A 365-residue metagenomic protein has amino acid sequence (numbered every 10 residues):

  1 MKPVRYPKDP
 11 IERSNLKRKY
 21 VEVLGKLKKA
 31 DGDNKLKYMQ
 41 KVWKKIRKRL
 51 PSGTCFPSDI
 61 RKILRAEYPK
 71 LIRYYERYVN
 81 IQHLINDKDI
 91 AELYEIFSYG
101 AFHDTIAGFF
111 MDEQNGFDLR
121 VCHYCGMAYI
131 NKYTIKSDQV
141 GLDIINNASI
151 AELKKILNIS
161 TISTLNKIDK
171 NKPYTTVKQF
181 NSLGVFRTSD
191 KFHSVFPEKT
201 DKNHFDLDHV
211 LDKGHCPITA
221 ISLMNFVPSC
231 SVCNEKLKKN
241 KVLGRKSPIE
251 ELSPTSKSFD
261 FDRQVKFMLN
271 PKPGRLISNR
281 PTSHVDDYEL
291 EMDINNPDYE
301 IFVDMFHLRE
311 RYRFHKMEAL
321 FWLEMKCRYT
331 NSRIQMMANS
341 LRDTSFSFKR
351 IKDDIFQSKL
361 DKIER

Functional and structural regions predicted by a protein language model:
M1-M111: N-terminal accessory alpha/beta regions
K2-K44, N279-R365: C-terminal, charged low-complexity interaction regions
K62-Q139, I144, R187-T188, F192-V195 (+1 more regions): Short, charged surface segments at domain edges that flank catalytic/cofactor-binding sites
H123, V227, S231: Cys/His/Pro-rich metal-binding microdomains
G126-S137, F196-N225, K239-K257: Histidine-centered nuclease catalytic patch
G141, N158-G184: Recognition helix of helix-turn-helix/homeodomain-like DNA-binding domains that insert into the DNA major groove
E152-L157: Short alpha-helical "recognition helix" segments of helix-turn-helix
K236-E300: Domain-level detector of nuclease and nuclease-like folds in predominantly extracellular/periplasmic contexts
